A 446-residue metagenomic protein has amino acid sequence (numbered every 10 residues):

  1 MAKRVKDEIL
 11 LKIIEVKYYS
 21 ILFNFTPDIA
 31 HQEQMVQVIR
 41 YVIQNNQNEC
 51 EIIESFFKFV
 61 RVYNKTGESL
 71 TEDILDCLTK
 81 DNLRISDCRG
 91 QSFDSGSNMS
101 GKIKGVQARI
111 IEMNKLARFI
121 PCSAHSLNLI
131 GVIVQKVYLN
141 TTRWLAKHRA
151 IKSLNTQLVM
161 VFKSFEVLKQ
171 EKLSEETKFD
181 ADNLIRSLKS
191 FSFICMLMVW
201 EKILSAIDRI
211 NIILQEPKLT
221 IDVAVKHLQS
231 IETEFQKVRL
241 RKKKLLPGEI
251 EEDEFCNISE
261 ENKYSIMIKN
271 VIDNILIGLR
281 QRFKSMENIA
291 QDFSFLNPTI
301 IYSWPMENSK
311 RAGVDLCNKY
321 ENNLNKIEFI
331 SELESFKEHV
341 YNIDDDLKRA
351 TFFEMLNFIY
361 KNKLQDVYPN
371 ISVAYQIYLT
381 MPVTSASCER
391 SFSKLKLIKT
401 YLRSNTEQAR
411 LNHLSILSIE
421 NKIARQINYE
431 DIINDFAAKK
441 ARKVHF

Functional and structural regions predicted by a protein language model:
M1-F446: Alpha-helical structural modules in large enzymes and assemblies
